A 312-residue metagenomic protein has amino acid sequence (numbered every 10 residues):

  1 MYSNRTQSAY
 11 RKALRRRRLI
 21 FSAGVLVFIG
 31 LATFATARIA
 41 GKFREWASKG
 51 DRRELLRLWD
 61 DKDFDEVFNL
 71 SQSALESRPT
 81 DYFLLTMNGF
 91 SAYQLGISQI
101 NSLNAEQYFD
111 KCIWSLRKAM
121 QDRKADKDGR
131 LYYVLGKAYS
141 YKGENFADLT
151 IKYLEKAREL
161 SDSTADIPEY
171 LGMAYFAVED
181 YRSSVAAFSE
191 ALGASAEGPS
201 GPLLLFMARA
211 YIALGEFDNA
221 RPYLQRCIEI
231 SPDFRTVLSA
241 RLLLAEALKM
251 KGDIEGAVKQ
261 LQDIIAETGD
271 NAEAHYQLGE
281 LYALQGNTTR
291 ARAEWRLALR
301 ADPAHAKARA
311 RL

Functional and structural regions predicted by a protein language model:
Y2-D126: N-terminal leader/linker segments that initiate helical-solenoid repeat arrays
S48, Y82-F83, D126-R130, A165-D166 (+4 more regions): Helix-start (N-cap) detector for alpha-helical repeat units in TPR-like alpha-solenoids, especially tetratricopeptide
L56, F90, Q94-I97, K137 (+4 more regions): Residue-level recognition of tetratricopeptide repeat
D60, Q94, S98, Y141-G143 (+6 more regions): Register position in tetratricopeptide repeats
S77, D122-D126, L160, A194-A196 (+3 more regions): Structural marker of alpha-solenoid helical repeat scaffolds
